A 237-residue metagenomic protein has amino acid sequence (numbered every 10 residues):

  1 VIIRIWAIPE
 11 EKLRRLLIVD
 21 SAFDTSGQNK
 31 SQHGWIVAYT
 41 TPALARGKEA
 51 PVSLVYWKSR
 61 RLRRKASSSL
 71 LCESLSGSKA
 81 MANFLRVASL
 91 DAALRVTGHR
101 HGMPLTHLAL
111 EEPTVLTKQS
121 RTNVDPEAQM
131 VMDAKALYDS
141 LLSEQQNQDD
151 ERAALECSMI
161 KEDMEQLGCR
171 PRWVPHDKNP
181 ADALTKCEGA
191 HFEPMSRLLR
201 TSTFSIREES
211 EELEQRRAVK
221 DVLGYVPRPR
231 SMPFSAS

Functional and structural regions predicted by a protein language model:
V1-S26, R121-V124: Structured nucleic-acid-interacting core domains from mobile-element enzymes and related host factors, especially RNase
I5-I8, Y56-S59, S143, K186: Generic structural "secondary-structure junction" signal
K12-L17, L54-Y56, L108-L110, D149-R152: A short linear-motif detector with a strong N-terminal bias
R14-L70, V87: RNase H-like nuclease fold core
R63-S237: RNase H-like nuclease module associated with reverse transcription
